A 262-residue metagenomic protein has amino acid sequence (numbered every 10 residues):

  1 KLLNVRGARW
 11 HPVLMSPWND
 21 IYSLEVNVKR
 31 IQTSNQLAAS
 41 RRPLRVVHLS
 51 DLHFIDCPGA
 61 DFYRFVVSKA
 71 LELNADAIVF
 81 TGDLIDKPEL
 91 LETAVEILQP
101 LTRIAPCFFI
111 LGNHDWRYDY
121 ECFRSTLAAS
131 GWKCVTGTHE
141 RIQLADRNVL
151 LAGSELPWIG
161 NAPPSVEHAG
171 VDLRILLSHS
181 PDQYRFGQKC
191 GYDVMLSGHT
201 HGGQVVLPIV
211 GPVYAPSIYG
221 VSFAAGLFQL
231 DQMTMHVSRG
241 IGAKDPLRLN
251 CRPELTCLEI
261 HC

Functional and structural regions predicted by a protein language model:
K1-R45, D56: Acidic, histidine-bearing metal-coordination/catalytic regions of metal-dependent phosphoesterases
V13-D20, L49-F62, I85-E92, D115-D119 (+2 more regions): Acidic/histidine-rich helix-loop elements that form or flank divalent-metal/phosphate-binding sites at the catalytic
L24, R30-V47, W132, E140-A152 (+2 more regions): Beta-strand-turn-beta hairpins that frame and shape the catalytic cleft of phosphate-ester-processing enzymes
V47-S50, A77-D83, C107-N113, V135-T138 (+3 more regions): Active-site neighborhood of phospho(di)ester-bond hydrolases with catalytic His/Asp-centered motifs
I55-Q143: Core catalytic region of metal-dependent phosphoesterases/phosphodiesterases, especially metallo-beta-lactamase-like
L84-K87, N113-R117, I142, L156-I159 (+3 more regions): Solvent-exposed loop/turn segments at secondary-structure junctions within structured extracellular/periplasmic domains
S125, A129-W132, T138, L144-S178 (+3 more regions): Binuclear metal-dependent hydrolase catalytic cores centered on His/Asp/Glu-rich metal-binding motifs
A129, P181-E259: Conserved beta-sheet core of the metallophosphoesterase superfamily
